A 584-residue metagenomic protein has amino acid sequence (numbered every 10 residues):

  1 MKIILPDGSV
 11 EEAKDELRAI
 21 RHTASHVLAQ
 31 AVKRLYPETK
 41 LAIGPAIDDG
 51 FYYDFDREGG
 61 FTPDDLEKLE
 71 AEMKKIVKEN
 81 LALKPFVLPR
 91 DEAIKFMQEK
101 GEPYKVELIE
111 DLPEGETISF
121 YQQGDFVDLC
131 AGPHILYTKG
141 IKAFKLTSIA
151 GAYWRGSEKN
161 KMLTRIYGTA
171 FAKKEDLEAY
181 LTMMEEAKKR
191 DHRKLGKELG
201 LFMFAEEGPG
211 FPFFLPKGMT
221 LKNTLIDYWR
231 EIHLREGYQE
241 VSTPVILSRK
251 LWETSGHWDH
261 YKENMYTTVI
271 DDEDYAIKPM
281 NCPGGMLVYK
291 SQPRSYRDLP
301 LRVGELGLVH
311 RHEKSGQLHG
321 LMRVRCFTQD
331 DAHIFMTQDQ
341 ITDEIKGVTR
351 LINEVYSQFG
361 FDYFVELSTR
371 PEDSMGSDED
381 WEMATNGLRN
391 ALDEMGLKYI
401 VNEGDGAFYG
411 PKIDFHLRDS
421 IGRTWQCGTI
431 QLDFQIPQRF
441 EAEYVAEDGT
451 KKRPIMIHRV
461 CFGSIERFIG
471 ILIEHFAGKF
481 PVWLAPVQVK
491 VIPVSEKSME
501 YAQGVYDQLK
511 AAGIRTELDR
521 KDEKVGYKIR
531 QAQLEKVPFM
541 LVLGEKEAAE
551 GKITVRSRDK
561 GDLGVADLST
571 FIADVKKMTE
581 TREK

Functional and structural regions predicted by a protein language model:
M1-K40, I47-K584: NTP/phosphate- and nucleic-acid-binding module
